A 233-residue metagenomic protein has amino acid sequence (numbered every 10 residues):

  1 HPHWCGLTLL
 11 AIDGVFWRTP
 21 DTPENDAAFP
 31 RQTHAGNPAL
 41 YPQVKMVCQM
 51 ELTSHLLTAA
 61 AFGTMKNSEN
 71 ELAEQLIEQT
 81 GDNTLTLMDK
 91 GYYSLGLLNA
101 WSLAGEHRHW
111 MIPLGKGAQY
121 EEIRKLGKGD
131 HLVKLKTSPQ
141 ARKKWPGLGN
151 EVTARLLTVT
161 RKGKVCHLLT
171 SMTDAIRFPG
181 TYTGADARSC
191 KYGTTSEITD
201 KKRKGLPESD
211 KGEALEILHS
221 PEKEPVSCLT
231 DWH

Functional and structural regions predicted by a protein language model:
H1: Internal glycine-rich, Lys/Arg-flanked active-site/core loops of soluble domains
W4-T8, I12-A28, T33-H233: Single, function-defining residue in the core of a domain
